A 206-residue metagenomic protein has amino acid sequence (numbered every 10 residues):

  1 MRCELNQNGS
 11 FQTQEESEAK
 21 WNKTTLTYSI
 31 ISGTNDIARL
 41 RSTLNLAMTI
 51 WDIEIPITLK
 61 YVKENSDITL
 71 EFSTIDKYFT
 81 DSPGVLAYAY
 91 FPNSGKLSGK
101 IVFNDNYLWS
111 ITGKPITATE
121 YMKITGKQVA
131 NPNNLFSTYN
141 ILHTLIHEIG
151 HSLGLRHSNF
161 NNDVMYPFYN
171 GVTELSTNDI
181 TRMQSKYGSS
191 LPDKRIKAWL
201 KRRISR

Functional and structural regions predicted by a protein language model:
M1-R39, M48, Y78-K96, S189-S205: Disordered inhibitory propeptide/activation segment of secreted metzincin zinc metalloprotease zymogens, centered on
T24, S66, L97-G99, N161 (+1 more regions): Residues that flank catalytic or metal-binding motifs in active/ligand-binding sites
I30-L40, A130-F136, Y166-T173: Second-shell loop/turn segments in exported
R39-S152: Metzincin-family zinc-dependent endopeptidase catalytic domain
I53-D67, R156-N162, L191-L200: Surface-exposed patches in mature extracellular/periplasmic domains of secreted proteins
V102-N106, D179-S190: Conserved "repeat-terminator" motif of extracellular CCP/Sushi domains
R156-N178: Post-HEXXH active-site segment of zinc metalloproteases
